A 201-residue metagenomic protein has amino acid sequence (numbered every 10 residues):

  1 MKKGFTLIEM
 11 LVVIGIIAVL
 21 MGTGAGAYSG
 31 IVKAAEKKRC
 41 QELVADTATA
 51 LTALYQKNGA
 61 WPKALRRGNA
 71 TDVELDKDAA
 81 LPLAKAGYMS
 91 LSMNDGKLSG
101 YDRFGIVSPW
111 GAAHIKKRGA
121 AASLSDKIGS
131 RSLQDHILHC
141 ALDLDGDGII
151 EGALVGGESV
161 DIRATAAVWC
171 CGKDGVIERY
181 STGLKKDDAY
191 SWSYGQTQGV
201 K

Functional and structural regions predicted by a protein language model:
M1-I31, E36: N-terminal single-pass transmembrane signal-anchor helix
K2, K57, P109, L144-G146 (+1 more regions): Short, ordered coil/turn segments that flank beta-strands lining enzyme active or ligand-binding pockets
L20, G30-T49, Y55-W61, L65: Extracellular/surface-associated beta-sandwich interaction domains
K37-K38, A45, T49-T52, S125-K201: Short, surface-exposed interaction loops/tails
C40, A84-G87, T165-A166: Extended low-polarity, hydrophobic cluster-rich segments
L51-W110, L124: Short, glycine/small-hydrophobic-rich surface segments
S108, A112-A113, G119, S132: Glycine-rich, aromatic-lined ligand/substrate-binding cores of catalytic and carbohydrate-binding domains
